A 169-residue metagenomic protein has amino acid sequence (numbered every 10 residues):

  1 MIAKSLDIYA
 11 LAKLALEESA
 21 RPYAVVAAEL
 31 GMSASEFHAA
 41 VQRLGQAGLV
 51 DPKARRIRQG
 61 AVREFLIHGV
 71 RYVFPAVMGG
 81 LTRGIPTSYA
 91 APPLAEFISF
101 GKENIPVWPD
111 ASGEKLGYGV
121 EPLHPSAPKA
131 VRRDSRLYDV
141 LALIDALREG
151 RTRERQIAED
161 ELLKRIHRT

Functional and structural regions predicted by a protein language model:
M1-E17: Short alpha-helical segments that sit at the start of domains
E17-L30: Short acidic, hydrophobic short linear motifs in intrinsically disordered regions
S19, M32-E36, K53: N-terminal cysteine/histidine-rich coordination modules
G31-Q46: Short amphipathic alpha-helical interaction segments
G45-R56: A short, conserved structural fragment
A47, K164-R168: A short structural micro-motif
A54-V70: Accessory beta->alpha helical hairpin/"wing" motif in late/C-terminal subdomains of nucleic-acid enzymes
F74-L163: Exposed, interaction-prone assembly regions rather than primary DNA-binding/catalytic cores
